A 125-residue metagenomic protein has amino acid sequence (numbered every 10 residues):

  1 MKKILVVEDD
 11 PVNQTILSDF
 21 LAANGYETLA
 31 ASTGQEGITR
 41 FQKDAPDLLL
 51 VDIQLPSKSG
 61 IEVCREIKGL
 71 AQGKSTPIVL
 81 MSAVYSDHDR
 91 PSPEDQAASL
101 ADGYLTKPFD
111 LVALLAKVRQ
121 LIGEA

Functional and structural regions predicted by a protein language model:
E8: Conserved acidic carboxylate
T15-A23: Charged docking surfaces used in two-component/phosphorelay signaling
G25-S32, R40: Short hydrophobic/Thr-rich beta-strand motif most characteristic of the beta2 strand and flanking loop of CheY-like
A30, L55-K58: Residue-level signal for the "D+5" position in two-component response regulator receiver
T33-E36, S59-E62: Acidic catalytic/metal-coordinating carboxylates
D52, S82: Active-site residues of response regulator receiver
E62, Y85-L105, A116: Alpha4 helix (beta4-alpha4-beta5 surface) of REC/receiver domains from two-component response regulators
D110: Receiver (REC) domain switch/active-site region of two-component response regulators
